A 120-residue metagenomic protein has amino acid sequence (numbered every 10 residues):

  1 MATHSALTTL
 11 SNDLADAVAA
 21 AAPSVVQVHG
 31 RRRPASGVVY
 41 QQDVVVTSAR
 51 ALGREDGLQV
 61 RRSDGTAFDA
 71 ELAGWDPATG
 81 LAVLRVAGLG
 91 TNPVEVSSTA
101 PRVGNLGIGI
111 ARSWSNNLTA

Functional and structural regions predicted by a protein language model:
A2-A6, A22, G30-T119: Conserved active-site neighborhood of the chymotrypsin/trypsin-like protease fold
L10-S11: Long, charged, low-complexity terminal extensions
D16-A17: PAS-family sensory domains
